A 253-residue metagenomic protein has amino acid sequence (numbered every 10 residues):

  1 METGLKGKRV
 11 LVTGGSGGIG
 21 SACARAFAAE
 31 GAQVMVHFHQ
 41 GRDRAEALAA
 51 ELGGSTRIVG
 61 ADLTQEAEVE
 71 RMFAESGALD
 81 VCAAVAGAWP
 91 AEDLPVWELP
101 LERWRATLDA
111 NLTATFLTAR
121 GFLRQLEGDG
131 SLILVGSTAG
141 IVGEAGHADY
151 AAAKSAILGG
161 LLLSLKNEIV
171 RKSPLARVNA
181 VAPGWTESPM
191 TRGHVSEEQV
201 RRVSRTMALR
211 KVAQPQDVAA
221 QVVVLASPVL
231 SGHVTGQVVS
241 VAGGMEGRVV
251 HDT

Functional and structural regions predicted by a protein language model:
S16-G17: Conserved glycine-rich cofactor-binding loop
E92-V96, P100-R105, V203: Substrate-binding pocket helix/loop in short-chain dehydrogenase/reductase
A119, A153-K154: Active-site helix of classical SDR
S137: Residue(s) in the substrate-gating loop at a strand-loop-helix junction that position the organic substrate next
K172, R177, H233-T235: Short, small/polar-rich loop/turn modules that mediate ligand/substrate recognition or access, typified
M207-V218: A conserved structural motif in NAD(P)-dependent oxidoreductases
V229-L230, T235-T253: Short C-terminal tail/terminal secondary-structure segment of NAD(P)H-dependent dehydrogenase/reductase domains
